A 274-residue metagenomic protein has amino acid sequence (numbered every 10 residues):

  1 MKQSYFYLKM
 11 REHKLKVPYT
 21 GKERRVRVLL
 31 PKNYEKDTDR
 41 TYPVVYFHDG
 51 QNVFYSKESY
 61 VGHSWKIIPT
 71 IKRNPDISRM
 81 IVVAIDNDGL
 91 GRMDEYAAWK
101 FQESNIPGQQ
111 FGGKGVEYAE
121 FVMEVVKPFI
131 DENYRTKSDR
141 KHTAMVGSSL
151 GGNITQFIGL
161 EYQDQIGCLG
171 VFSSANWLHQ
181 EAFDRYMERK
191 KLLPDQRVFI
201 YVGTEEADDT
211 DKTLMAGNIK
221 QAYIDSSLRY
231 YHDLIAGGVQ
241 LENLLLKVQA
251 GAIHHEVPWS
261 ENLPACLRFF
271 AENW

Functional and structural regions predicted by a protein language model:
M1-W274: Non-catalytic cap/lid and distal C-terminal segments of serine-dependent acyl enzymes
